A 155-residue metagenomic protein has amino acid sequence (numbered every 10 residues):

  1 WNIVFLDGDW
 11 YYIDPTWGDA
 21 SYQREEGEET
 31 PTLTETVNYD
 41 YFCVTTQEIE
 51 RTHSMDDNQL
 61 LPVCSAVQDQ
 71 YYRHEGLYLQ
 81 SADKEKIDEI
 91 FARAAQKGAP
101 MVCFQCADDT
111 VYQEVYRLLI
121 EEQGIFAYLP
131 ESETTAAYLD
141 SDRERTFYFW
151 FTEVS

Functional and structural regions predicted by a protein language model:
W1-C43: Hydrophobic/aromatic-rich core segments of domains that either
D40-S155: N-terminal accessory/pre-domain segments preceding catalytic cores
